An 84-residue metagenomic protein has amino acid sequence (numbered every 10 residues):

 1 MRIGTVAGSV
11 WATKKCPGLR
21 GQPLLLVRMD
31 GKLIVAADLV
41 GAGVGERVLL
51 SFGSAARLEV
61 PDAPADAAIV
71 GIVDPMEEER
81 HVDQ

Functional and structural regions predicted by a protein language model:
M1-V27: N-terminal first-folded block
W11, V48-L49: Generic structural signal for buried aliphatic residues
V27-M29, S51: Short beta-strand-to-turn element immediately C-terminal to the catalytic PLP-Schiff-base lysine in fold type I
K32-A37: Short alpha-helix capping/helix-loop boundary micro-motifs
S51, A55-Q84: C-terminal structural segments of small proteins and small subunits
